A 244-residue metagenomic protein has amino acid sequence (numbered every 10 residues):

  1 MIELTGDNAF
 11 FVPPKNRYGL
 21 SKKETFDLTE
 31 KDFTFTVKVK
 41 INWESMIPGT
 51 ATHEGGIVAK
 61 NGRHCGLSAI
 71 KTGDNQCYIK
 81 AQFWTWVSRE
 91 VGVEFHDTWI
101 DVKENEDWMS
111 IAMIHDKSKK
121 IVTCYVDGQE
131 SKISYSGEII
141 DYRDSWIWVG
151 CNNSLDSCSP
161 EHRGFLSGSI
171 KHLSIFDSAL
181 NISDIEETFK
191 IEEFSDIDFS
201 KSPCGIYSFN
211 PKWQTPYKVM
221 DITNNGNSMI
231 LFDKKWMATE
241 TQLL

Functional and structural regions predicted by a protein language model:
M1-L244: Extracellular glycan-associated modules
